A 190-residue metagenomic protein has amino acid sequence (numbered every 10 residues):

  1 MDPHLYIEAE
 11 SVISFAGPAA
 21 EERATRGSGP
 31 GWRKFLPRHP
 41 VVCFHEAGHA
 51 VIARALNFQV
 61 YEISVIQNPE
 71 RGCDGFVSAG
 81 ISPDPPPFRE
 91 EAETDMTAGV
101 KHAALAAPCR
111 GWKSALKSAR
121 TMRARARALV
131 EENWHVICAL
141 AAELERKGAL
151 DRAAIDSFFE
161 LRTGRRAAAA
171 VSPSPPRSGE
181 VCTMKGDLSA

Functional and structural regions predicted by a protein language model:
M1-A190: Soluble catalytic regions of large protease machineries
